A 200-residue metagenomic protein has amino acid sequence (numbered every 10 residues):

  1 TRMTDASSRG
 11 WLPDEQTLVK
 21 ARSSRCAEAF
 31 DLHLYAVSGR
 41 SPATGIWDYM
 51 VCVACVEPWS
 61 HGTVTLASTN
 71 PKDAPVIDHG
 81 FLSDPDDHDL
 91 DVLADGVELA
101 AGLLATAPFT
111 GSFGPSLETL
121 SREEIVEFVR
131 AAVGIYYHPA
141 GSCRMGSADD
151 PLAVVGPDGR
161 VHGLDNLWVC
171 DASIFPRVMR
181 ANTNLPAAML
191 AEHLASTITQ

Functional and structural regions predicted by a protein language model:
S8-P186, L194-Q200: FAD-dependent oxidoreductase catalytic-site/capping-region signature
A191: ATP-dependent carboxylate activation and anion-phosphoryl transfer catalytic cores that bind Mg-ATP to form
